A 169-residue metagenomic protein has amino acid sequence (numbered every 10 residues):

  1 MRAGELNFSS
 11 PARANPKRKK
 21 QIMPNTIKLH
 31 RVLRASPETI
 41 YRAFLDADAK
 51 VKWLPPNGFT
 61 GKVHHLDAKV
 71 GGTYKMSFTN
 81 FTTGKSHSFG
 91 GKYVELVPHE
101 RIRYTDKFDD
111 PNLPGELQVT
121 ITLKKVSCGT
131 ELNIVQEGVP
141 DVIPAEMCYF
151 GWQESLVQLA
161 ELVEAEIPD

Functional and structural regions predicted by a protein language model:
M1-R13: Intrinsically disordered, low-complexity segments enriched in serine/proline and basic residues
N15-T60: Hydrophobic ligand-binding cavity/cleft-lining segments
K28-L29, D48-S86, I167-D169: Short beta-edge strand/loop motif at the mouth of beta-sheet-based domains
R31, V63-L66, F89-E95, L117-K124: Hydrophobic/aromatic beta-strand elements that line small-molecule binding cavities or substrate pockets in beta-rich
I40, K50, Y74, Y93 (+4 more regions): Hydrophobic pocket/interface hotspot
L45, L156-I167: Short amphipathic alpha-helical signal-transduction/dimerization elements
V97-I102: Short, conserved beta-turn/loop elements at beta-strand boundaries and strand-helix junctions
R103-Q153: Beta-strand/loop substructures that line and gate deep hydrophobic ligand-binding cavities in soluble
